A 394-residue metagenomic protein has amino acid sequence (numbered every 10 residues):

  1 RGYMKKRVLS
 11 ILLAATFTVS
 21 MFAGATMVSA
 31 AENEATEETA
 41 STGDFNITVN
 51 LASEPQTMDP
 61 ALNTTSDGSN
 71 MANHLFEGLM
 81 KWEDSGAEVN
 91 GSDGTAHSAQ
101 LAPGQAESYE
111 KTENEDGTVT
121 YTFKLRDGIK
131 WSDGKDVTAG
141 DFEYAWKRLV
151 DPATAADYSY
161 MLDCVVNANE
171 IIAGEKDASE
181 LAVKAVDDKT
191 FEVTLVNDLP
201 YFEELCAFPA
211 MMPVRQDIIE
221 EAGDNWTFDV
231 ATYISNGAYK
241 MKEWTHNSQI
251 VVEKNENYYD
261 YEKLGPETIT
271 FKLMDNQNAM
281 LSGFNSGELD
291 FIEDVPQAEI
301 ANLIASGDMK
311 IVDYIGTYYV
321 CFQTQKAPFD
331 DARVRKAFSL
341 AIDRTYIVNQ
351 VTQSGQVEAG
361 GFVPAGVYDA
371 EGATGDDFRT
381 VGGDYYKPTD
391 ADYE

Functional and structural regions predicted by a protein language model:
M21-T39: Sec-dependent signal peptide cleavage junction
N50-N114, I234: N-terminal lobe/hinge region of extracytoplasmic solute-binding protein
W82, E253-N257, I315-A337, A341 (+1 more regions): A bilobed periplasmic-binding-protein/Venus flytrap-type ligand-binding module shared by bacterial periplasmic
E83-E88, S92-A96, K176-E180, K189 (+3 more regions): Gly/Pro-rich hinge or "lid" segments in bacterial periplasmic/extracellular proteins
T122-K124, D141-E143, R148, T154-I218: Surface-exposed binding/hinge segments that line and control ligand-binding clefts or catalytic entry sites
E256-A301: Ligand-site clamp/hinge motif
I300-D313: Ligand-binding "clamshell"
E358-E394: Structural transition elements
